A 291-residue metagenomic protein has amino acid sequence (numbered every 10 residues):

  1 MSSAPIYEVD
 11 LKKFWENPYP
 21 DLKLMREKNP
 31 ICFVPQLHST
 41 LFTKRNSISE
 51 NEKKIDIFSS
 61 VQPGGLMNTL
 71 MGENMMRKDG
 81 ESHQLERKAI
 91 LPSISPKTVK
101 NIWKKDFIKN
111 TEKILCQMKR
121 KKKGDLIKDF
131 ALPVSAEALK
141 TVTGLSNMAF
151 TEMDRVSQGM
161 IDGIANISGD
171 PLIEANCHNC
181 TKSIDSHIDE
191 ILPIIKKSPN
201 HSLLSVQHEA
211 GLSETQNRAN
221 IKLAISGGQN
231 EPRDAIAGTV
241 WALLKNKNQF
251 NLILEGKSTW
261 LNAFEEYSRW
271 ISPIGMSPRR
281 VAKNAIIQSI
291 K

Functional and structural regions predicted by a protein language model:
M1-K291: Cytochrome P450
